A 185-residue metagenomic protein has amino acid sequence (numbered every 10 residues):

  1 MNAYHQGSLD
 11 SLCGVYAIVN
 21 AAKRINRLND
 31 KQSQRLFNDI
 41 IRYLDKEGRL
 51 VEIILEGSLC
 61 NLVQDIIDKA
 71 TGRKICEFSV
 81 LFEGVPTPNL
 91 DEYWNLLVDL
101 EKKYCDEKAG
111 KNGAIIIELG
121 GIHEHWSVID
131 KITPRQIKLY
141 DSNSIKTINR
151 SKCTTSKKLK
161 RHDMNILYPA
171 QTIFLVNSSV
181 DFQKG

Functional and structural regions predicted by a protein language model:
M1-L50: Active-site nucleophile-adjacent alpha helix/oxyanion-hole segment immediately C-terminal to the catalytic cysteine
Q6, Q32-Q34, Q64, Q136 (+2 more regions): Residue-identity detector for glutamine
N20, Q136, K146, F182-Q183: A broad, structure-centric signal for solvent-exposed, well-ordered loop/edge residues that line or flank functional
D45-K160: Conserved active-site-adjacent core of cysteine acyl-enzyme catalytic domains
N165-G185: Low-complexity, Gly/Ser/Thr/Pro-rich intrinsically disordered linker/tail segments
